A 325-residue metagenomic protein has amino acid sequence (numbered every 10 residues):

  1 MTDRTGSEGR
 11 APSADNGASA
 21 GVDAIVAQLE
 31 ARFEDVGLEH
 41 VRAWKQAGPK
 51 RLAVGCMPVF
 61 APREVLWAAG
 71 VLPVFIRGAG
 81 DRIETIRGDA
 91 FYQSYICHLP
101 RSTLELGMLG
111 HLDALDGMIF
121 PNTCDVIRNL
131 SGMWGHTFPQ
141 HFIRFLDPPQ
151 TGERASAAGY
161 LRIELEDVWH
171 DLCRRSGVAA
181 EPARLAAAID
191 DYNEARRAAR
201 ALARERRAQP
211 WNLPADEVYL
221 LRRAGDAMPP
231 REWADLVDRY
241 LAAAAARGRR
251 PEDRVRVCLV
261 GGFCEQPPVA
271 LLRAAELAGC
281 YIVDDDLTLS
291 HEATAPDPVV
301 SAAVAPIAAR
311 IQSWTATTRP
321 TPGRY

Functional and structural regions predicted by a protein language model:
T2-L52, E166, H170-P296: A charged, amphipathic alpha-helical module
F33-R42, G55-V59, R63-E64, I83-R87 (+1 more regions): Metallocofactor- and cofactor-centric catalytic cores in central/energy metabolism, strongly enriched
C56-V59, F120-T123, L259-C264: Structural motif
V59-F60, V65-R77, G262-Y325: Redox- and metal-dependent alpha/beta enzyme cores, enriched for Fe-S-associated oxidoreductases and cofactor-handling
R82-F91, E153-A157, H291-P298: Short, charged, surface-exposed secondary-structure boundary motifs
F91-L109, T317-Y325: Glycine-rich, highly charged phosphate/nucleotide-binding loops
H98-R101, L161-L172, A302-W314: A polyampholytic, Gly/Pro-enriched intrinsically disordered region
S102-R174: Acidic/His-rich segments in extracytoplasmic proteins that coordinate ligands and/or metal ions
